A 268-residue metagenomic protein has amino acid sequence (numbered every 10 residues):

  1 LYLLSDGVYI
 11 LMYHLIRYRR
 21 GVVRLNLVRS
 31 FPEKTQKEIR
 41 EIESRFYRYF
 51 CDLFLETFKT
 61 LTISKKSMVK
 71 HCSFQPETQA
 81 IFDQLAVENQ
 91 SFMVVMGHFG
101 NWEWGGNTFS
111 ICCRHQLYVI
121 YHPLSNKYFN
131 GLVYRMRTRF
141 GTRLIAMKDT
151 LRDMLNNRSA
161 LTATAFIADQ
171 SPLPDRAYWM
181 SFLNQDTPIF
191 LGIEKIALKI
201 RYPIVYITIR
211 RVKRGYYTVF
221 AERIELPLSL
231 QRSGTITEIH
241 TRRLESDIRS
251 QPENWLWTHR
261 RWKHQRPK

Functional and structural regions predicted by a protein language model:
L1-M96, N130-R135, G141: Membrane-anchoring hydrophobic helices of lipid-metabolizing enzymes
Y18, I63, F74-P76, N101-W104 (+5 more regions): Generic structural "secondary-structure junction" signal
R19, F74, A146, I236-I239: Soluble or luminal CAZymes and related metallo-dependent hydrolases
V23-N26, G105, L132, G192 (+1 more regions): Hydrophobic alpha-helical segments typical of transmembrane helices and their membrane-interface/capping positions
L25-R29, I111, T138, L198 (+1 more regions): Short polybasic/polar patches that bind polyanions
K37, E41-S44, D83-V87, C112 (+1 more regions): Non-catalytic C-terminal accessory region of glycerolipid acyltransferases and related lyso-lipid remodeling enzymes
Y47, Q79, F99-W102, N126 (+2 more regions): Alpha-helix N-cap/helix-start and coil->helix boundary motif
E88-K148, S171-T187: Catalytic core of membrane glycerolipid acyltransferases/transacylases, capturing the structured, soluble-facing
